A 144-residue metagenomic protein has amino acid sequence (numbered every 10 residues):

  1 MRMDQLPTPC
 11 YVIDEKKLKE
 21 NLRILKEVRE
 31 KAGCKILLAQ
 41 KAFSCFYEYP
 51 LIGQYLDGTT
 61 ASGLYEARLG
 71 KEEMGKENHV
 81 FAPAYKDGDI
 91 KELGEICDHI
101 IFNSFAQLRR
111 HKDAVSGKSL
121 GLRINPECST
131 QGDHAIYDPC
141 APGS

Functional and structural regions predicted by a protein language model:
M1-I13: Generic N-terminal amphipathic, Lys/Arg-enriched alpha-helix
P7, A32-G33: Eukaryotic alpha-helical scaffold "rod" segments
T8, L22, N103-F105: Contiguous hydrophobic segments
C10-I13, V28, I36-L38: Broad hydrophobic/π-residue packing in well-ordered secondary structure
K17: Active-site anion-handling motifs in enzyme catalytic cores
N21-K31, L69: A short, N-terminal amphipathic alpha-helix
C34-S144: Active-site-proximal beta-alpha core segment in soluble small-molecule metabolic enzymes
